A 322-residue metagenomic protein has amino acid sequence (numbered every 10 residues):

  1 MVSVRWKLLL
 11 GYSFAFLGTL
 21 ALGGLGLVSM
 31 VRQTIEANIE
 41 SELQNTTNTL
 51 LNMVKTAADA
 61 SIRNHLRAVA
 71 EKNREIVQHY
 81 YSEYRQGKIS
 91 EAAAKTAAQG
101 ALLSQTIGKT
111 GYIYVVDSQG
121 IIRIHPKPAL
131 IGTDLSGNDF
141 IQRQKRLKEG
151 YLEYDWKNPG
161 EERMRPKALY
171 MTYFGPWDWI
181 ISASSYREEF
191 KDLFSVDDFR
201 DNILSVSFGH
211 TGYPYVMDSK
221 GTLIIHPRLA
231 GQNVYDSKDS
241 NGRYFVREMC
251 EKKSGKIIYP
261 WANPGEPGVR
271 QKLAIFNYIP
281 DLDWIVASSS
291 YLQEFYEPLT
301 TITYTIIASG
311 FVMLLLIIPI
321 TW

Functional and structural regions predicted by a protein language model:
V2-T46, I306-W322: Extreme N-terminal signal-anchor transmembrane helix of membrane signaling/transducer proteins, especially in bacteria
G24, V116, G120-P126, M164 (+2 more regions): Amphipathic coiled-coil signal-relay and dimerization helices
Q33-I39, E189-I203, L292-M313: Membrane-interface helix-start motif
Q44-A97, S118-R123, S185-V196, L229-A230: Extracellular/periplasmic ligand-binding regions of membrane signal-transduction receptors
R63-K72, L103-I122, E149-G150, D201-L223 (+1 more regions): Short N-terminal helix-loop-first-beta-strand/juxtamembrane motif that initiates sensory/input modules
K88-G100, P126-P159, F190-L204, L229-P264: Extracytoplasmic/periplasmic sensor domains and loops in membrane signaling proteins
T106-G108, K145-R146, M164, Y173-P176 (+4 more regions): Extracellular/periplasmic catalytic domains that process cell-envelope and extracellular macromolecules
A168-F190, Q271-Y296: Short, hydrophobic beta-strand elements of compact beta-sandwich sensory domains
